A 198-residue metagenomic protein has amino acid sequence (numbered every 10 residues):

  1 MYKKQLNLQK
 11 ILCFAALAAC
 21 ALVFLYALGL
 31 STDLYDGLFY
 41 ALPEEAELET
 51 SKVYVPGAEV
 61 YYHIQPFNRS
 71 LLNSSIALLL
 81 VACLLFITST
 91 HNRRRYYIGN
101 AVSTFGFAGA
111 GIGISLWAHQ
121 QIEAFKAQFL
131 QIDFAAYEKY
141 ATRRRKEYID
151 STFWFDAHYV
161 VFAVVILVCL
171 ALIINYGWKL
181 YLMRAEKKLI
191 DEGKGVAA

Functional and structural regions predicted by a protein language model:
M1-L6, P56-Y96: Alpha-helical transmembrane segments and their immediate interhelical/interface regions in integral membrane proteins
Y2-C13, R93-G106, Y148-W154: Helix-loop boundary elements of multi-pass alpha-helical membrane proteins
Y2-L8, I87-I98, Q120-L130, V165-A198: Cytosolic juxtamembrane helix at the C-terminal end of the final transmembrane segment
Y2-S31, S74-L78: Hydrophobic secretory-pathway targeting helix
Q9-C20, L78, N100-F107, V161-V168: Hydrophobic alpha-helical transmembrane segments of polytopic
A15-L34, V102-A124: Hydrophobic alpha-helical membrane-insertion segments
L34-F67, L116-H158: Interfacial non-cytosolic loop connecting adjacent transmembrane helices
N68-A77, F155-I166: Alpha-helical transmembrane segments of polytopic membrane proteins
